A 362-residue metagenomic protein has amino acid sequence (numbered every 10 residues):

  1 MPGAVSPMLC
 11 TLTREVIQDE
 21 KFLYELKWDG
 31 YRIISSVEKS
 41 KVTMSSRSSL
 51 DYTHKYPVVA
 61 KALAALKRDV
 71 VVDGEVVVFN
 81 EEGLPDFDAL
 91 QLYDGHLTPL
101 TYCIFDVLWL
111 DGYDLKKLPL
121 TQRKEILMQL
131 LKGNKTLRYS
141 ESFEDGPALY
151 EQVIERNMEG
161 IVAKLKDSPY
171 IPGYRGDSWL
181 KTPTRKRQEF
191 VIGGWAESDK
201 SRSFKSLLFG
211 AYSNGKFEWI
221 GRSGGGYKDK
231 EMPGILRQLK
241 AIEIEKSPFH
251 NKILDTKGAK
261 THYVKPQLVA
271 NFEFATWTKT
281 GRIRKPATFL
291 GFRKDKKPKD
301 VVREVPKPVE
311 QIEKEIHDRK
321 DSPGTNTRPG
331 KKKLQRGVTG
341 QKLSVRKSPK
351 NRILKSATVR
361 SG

Functional and structural regions predicted by a protein language model:
M1-G362: Catalytic cores of nucleic-acid ligases and guanylyltransferases
